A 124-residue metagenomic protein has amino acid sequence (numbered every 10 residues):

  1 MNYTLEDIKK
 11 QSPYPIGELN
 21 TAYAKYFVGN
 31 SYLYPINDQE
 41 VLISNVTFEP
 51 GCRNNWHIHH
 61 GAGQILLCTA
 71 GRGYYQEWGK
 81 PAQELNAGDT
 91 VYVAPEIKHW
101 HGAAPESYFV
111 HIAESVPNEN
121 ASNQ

Functional and structural regions predicted by a protein language model:
M1-L42, N55, S122-Q124: A short, N-terminal "cap"/entry segment at the start of jelly-roll beta-barrel domains of the cupin/DSBH fold
Q39-V41, G61, K80, E106-S107: Short strand-connecting beta-turns/loops that link adjacent beta-strands
L42-H60: Conserved short histidine dyad/triad with adjacent acidic residue
N45, I58, T69, E77-G79 (+2 more regions): Residue-level recognition of conserved beta-strand positions in structured domain cores
R53, H60-A87, I97: A short beta-strand-loop-beta hairpin characteristic of the jelly-roll/cupin
A82, N86-A87, P95-A121: Ligand-binding loop in jelly-roll beta-barrel domains
